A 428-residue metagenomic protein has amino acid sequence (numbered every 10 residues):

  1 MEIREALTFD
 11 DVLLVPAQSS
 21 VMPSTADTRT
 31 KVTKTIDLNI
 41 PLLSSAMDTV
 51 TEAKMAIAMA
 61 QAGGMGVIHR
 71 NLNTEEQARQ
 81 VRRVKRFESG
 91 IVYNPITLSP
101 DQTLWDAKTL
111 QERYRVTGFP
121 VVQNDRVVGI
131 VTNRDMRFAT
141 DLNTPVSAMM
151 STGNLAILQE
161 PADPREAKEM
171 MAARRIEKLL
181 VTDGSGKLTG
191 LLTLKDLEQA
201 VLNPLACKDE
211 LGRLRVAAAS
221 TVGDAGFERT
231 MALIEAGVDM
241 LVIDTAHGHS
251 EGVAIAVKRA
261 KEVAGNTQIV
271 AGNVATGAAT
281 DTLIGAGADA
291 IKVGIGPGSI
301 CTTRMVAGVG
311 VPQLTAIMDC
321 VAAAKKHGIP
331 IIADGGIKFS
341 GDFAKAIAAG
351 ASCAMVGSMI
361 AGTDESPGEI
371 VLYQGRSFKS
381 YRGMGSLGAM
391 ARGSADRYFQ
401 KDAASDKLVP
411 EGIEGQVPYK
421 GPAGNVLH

Functional and structural regions predicted by a protein language model:
M1-S20, L98-S99, Q159, A219 (+3 more regions): Alpha/beta catalytic cores of nucleotide-metabolism and tRNA/nucleoside-modifying enzymes
M1-W105, T109-R113, F119, R126-V127 (+2 more regions): N-terminal capping/small domains of soluble enzymes
M22-L38, S45-M47, E76-R113, V121-V122 (+5 more regions): Bateman/CBS regulatory modules and CBS-like beta-alpha motifs in cytosolic regions of diverse proteins
S24, N73-R82, A139-N143, K187-C207 (+5 more regions): Active-site-adjacent beta->alpha loops and helix N-cap segments on the catalytic face of soluble alpha/beta enzymes
D37-S44, G90-P95, D209-A219, A260-A275 (+2 more regions): Short beta-strand/loop segments at the ligand-binding rim of alpha/beta enzyme cores
K54-I57, F227-A236, I269, A275-V293 (+2 more regions): Catalytic cores of alpha/beta
Q61-E76, G184, V238-S250, D289-A307 (+1 more regions): Glycine-rich phosphate-binding active-site loops on the catalytic face of alpha/beta enzymes
V67-N71, T97-L98, G118-P120, I157-L158 (+6 more regions): Catalytic beta/alpha-barrel core
